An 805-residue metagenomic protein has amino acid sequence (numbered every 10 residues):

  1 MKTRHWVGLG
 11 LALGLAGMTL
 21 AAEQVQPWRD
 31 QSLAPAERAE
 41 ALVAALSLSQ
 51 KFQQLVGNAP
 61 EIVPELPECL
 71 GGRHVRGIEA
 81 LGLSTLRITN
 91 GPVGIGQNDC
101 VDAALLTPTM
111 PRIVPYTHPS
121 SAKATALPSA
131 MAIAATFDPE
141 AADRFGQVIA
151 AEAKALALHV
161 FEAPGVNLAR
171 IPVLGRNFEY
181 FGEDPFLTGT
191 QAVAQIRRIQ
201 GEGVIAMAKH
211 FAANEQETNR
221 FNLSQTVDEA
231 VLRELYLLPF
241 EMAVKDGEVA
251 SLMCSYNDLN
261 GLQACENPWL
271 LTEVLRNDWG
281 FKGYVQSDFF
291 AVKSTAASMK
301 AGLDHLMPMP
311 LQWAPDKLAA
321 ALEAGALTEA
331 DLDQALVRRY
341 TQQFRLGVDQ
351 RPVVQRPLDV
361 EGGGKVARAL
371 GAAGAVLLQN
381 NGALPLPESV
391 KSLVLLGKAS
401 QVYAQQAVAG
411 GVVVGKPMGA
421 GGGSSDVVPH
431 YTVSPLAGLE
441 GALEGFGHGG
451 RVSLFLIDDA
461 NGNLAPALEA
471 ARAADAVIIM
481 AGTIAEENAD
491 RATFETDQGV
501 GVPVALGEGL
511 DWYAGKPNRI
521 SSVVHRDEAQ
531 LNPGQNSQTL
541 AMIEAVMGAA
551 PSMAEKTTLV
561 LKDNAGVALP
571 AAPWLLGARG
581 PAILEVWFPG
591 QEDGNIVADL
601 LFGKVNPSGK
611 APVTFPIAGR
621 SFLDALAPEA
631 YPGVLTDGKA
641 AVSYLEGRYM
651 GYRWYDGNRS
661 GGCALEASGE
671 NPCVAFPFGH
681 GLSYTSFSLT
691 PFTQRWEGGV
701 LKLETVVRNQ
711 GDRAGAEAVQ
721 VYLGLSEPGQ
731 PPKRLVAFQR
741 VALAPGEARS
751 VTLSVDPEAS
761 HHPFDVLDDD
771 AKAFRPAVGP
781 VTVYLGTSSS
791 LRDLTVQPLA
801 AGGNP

Functional and structural regions predicted by a protein language model:
M1-V7: Bacterial N-terminal signal peptides that target proteins for export
G8-G17: Bacterial N-terminal signal peptides
A22-L791, N804-P805: Glycoside hydrolase catalytic-domain context in secreted enzymes
L794-P798: Edge beta-strands of extracellular beta-sandwich domains
